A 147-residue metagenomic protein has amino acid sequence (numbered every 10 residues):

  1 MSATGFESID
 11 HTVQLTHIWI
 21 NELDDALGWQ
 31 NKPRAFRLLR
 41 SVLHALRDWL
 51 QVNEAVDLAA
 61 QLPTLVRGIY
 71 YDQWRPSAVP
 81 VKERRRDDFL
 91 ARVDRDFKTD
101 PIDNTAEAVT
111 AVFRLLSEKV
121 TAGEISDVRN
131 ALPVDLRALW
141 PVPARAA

Functional and structural regions predicted by a protein language model:
T4-H11, L27, A91-K98, A108-V112 (+2 more regions): Alpha-helical membrane-protein topology signature
T4-W49: The feature marks the first
I20, A59, R86-L90: An amphipathic alpha-helix signature
W29-R40, R47-V56, D100-A111, S117-N130: Short, low-complexity cationic-aromatic patches
A45, T64-G68, L115-E118, V134-A138: A short structural micro-motif
V52-L65, P76-V81, S126-L132: Short, charged early-sequence alpha-helical segments and their helix-coil boundaries
V66-A122: Short, solvent-exposed interaction modules
W140-A147: Short, charged, intrinsically disordered terminal tails
